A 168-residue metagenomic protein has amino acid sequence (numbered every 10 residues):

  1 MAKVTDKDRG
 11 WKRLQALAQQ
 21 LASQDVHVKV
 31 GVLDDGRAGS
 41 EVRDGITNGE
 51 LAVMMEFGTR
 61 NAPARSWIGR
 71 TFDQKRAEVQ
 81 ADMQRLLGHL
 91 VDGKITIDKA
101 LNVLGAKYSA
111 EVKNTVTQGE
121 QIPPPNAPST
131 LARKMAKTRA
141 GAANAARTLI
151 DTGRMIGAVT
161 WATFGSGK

Functional and structural regions predicted by a protein language model:
M1-K168: Short, Lys/Arg-rich flexible segments
